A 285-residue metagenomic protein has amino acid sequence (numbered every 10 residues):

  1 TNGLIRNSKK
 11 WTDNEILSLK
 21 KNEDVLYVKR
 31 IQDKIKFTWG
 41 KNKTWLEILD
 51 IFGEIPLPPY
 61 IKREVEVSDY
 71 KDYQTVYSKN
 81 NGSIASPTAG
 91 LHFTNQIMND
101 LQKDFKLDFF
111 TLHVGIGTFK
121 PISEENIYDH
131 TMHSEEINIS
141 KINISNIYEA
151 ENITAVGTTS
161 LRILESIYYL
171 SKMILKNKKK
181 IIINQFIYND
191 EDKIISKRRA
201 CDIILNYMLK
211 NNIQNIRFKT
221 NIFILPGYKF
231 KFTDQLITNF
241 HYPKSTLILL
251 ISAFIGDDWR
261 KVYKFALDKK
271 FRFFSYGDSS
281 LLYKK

Functional and structural regions predicted by a protein language model:
T1-K285: Surface-exposed, charge/polar-rich loops and edge strands
